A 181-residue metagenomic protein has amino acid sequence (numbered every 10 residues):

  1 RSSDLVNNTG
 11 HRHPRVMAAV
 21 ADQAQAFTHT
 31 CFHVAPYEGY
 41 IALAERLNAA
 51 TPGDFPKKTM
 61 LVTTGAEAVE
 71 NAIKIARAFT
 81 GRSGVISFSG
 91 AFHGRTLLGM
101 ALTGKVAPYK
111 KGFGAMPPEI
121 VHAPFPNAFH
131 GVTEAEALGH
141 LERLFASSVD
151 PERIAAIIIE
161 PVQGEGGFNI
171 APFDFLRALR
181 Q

Functional and structural regions predicted by a protein language model:
S3-S83: Glycine-rich loop-to-alpha-helix module at the N-terminal edge of alpha/beta enzyme cores
V6-N8, P36, F129-G131, G164-G166: Short, small-residue-enriched loops and turns at beta-alpha junctions that line or gate enzyme active sites
T64, F88-G90, F125: Cofactor-binding loop segments of dinucleotide-utilizing enzymes, especially the Rossmann-like FAD- and NAD(P)+-binding
R77-G81, A101-K110, D174-A178: A glycine- and small-aliphatic-rich helix-loop capping segment at beta-alpha/alpha-beta transitions that lines
A78-G94: Conserved PLP-anchoring active-site segment centered on the Schiff-base-forming lysine
F92-V162, I170: PLP-dependent aminotransferase-class I/II
P151, N169-Q181: Catalytic PLP-binding core of fold-type I/II PLP enzymes
